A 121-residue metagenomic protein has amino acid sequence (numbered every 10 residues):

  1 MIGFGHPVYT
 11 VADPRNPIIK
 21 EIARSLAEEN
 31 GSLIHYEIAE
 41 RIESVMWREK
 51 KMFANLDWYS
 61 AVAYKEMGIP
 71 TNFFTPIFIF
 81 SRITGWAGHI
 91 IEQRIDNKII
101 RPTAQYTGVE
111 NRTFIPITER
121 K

Functional and structural regions predicted by a protein language model:
M1-K121: Non-transmembrane, aqueous-exposed alpha-helical and coiled segments at domain scale
